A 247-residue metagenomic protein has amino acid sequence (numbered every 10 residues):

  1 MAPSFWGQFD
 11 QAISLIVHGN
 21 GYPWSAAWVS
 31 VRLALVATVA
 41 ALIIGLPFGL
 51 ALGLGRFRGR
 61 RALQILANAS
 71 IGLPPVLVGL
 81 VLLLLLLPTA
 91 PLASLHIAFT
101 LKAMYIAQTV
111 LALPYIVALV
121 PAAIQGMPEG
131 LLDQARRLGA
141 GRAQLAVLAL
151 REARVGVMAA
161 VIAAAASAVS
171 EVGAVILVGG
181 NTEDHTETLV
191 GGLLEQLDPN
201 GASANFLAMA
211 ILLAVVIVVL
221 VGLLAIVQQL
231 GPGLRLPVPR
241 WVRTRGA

Functional and structural regions predicted by a protein language model:
M1-V39, A51-G55, R60, A149 (+1 more regions): Periplasmic/extracellular loop-to-transmembrane helix junction in inner-membrane transport proteins
S4-S14, G21, V78-T109, G179-E183: Membrane-interfacial helix termini and adjacent extracytoplasmic/periplasmic loops of multi-pass transporters
H18-Y22, I176-G222, G233, A247: Interhelical loop and adjacent transmembrane-helix boundary motif in polytopic membrane transport permeases
A34, T38-L50, V76, L80 (+5 more regions): Hydrophobic positions within alpha-helical transmembrane segments of bacterial inner-membrane proteins
V36-A67, E129, R142-A143, A149-L150 (+1 more regions): Transmembrane-helix boundary motif in ABC transporter permease subunits
F48-L82, V238-A247: Cytoplasmic-entry segments and transmembrane alpha-helices of multi-pass inner-membrane transporters
A118-L132, R136-L148, F206-A247: C-terminal transmembrane helix and the adjacent membrane-cytosol boundary/short C-terminal tail of inner/organellar
L119-V120, R142-A174, L224-A225: Transmembrane alpha-helices
